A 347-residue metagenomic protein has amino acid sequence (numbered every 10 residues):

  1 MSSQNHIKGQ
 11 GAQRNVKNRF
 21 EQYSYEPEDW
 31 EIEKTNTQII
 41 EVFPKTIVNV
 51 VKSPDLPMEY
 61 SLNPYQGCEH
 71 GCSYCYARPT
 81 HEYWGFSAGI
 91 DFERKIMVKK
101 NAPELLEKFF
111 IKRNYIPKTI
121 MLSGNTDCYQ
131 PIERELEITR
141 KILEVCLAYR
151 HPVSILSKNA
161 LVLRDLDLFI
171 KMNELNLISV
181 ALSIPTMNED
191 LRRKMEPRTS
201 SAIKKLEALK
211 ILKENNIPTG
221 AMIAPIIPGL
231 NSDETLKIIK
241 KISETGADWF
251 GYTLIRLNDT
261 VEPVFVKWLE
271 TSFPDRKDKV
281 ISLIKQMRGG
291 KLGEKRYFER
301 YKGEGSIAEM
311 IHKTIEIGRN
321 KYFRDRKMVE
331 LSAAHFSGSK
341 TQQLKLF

Functional and structural regions predicted by a protein language model:
M1-F43, I211, D233-F347: Auxiliary Fe-S-binding modules of radical SAM enzymes
P27-Q66, S73-A181, P185-R193, S201-E214: Conserved Radical SAM active-site core
C68-H70, P225: Basic (Lys/Arg-enriched) interaction patch that binds polyanionic ligands
V153, T219, F250: Hydrophobic anchor at the start of a short beta-strand that flanks the dinucleotide cofactor-binding loop
A160-L163, I227-L236: Active-site glycine- and acidic-residue-rich loops that bind and position anionic ligands or nucleotide-like cofactors
E174-L177, P218, E244-D248: Glycine-enriched alpha-helix->loop->beta-strand junction motifs that scaffold or abut catalytic
M187-E189, M195-R198, I211-N231, L254-L257 (+1 more regions): Conserved strand-turn element in the central/C-terminal portion of the radical SAM core barrel that lines
